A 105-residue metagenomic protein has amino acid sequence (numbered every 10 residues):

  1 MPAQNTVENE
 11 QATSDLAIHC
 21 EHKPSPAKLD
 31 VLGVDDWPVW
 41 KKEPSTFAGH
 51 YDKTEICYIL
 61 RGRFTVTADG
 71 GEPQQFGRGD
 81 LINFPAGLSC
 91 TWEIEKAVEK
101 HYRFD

Functional and structural regions predicted by a protein language model:
A3, V7-A17, D36-P38, E99-D105: Double-stranded beta-helix
K23-S25, G33-D52, P85-A86: Conserved short histidine dyad/triad with adjacent acidic residue
V31, F47-Y51, A68, Q74-Q75 (+1 more regions): Short histidine-centered beta-strand/loop micro-motifs that create catalytic or ligand/metal-coordination sites
P38, E72-Q74, C90: Short beta-strand segments
G49, V66, K100-R103: Short hydrophobic/aromatic-rich beta-strand segments that constitute the beta-sheet cores of beta-sandwich/beta-barrel
Y51-V66: Short, conserved beta-strand element in jelly-roll/cupin
G70-A86: Short acidic-glycine-tyrosine-enriched beta hairpin
A86-D105: Ligand-binding loop in jelly-roll beta-barrel domains
